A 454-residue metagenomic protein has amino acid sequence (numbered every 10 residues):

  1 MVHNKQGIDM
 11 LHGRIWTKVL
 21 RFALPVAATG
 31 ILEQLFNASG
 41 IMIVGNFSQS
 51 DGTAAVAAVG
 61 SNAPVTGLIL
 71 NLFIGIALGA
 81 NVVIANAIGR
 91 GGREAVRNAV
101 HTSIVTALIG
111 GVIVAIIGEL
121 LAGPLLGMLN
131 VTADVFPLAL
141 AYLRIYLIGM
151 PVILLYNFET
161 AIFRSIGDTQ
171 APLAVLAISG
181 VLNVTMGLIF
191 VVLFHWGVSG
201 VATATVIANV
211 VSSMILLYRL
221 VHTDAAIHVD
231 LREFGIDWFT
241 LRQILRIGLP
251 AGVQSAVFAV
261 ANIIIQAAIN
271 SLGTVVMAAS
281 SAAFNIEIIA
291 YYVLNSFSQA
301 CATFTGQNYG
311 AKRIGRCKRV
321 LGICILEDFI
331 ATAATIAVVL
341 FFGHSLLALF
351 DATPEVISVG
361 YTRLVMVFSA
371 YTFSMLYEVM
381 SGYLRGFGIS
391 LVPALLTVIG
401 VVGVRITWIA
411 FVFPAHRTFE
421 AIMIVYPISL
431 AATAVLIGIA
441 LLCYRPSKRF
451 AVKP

Functional and structural regions predicted by a protein language model:
M1-A23, I84-G149, L182-T185, L193-L249 (+2 more regions): Short alpha-helical transmembrane segments in multi-pass integral membrane proteins
A27-V82, Y146-I153, R242-Q307, A311 (+4 more regions): Transmembrane helix-bundle signature of multi-pass secondary active exporters and lipid flippases
A38-M42, I116, F158-I162, V184-I189 (+7 more regions): Alpha-helical transmembrane segments of multipass membrane proteins
I41, T53-V56, R93, A122 (+6 more regions): Membrane-helix interface/capping residues of multi-pass secondary transporters
V56-I116, I153-P172, A279-G343, S374-T397 (+1 more regions): Small-residue-rich hydrophobic transmembrane alpha-helices
N62-V65, I178-M186, V210-V211, G403-T407: Hydrophobic alpha-helical segments within and immediately flanking transmembrane helices of multi-pass membrane proteins
A77, Y146-R164, P172-G180, V201-L216 (+4 more regions): Short runs within selected transmembrane alpha-helices of multi-pass transporters and secretion channels
